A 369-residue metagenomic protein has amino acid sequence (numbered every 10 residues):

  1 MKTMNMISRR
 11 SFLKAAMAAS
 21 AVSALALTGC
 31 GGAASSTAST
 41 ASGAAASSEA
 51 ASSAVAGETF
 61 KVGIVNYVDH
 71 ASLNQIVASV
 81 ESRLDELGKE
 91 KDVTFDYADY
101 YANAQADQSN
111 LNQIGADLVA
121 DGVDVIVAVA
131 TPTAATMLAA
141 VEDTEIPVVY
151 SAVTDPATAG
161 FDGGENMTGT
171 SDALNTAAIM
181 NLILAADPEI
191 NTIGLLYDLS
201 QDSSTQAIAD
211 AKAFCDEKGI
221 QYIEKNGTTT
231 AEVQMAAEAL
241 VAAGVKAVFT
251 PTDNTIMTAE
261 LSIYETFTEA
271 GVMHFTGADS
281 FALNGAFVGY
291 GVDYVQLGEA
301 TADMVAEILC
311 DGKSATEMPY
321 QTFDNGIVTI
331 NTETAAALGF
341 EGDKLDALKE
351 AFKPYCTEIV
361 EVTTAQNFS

Functional and structural regions predicted by a protein language model:
M1-S11, A15-C30: N-terminal secretory signal peptides
L27-A44: Bacterial lipoprotein signal-peptidase II cleavage site
K61-L87, A98-S109, S200-S204, D253-T258: Extracytoplasmic "Venus flytrap"
V62, V80, G169-K218, M318-A335: An alpha-beta-alpha
G88-D107, N166, C215-T230: Short beta-strand elements in bilobed, periplasmic/extracellular small-molecule ligand-binding domains
D99-G160, D253-T268, V272-H274: Beta-alpha junction/loop-to-helix N-cap segments that form part of ligand/metal-binding clefts
T154-T192, V292-K313: Hydrophobic alpha-helical segments within soluble ligand-binding/sensing domains
E307-S369: Hinge/cleft segment of the Venus flytrap/periplasmic-binding protein
